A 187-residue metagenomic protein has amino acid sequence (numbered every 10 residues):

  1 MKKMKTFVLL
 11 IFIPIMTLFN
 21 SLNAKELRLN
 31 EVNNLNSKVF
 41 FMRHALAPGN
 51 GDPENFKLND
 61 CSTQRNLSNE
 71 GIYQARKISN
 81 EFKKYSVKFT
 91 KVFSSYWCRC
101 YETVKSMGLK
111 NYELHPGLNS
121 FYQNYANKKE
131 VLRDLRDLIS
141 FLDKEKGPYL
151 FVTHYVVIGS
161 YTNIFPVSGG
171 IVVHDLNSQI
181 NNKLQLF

Functional and structural regions predicted by a protein language model:
M1-F7: Positively charged n-region of N-terminal signal peptides that target proteins for export
L10-T17: Bacterial N-terminal signal peptides
F19-A24: Sec/Tat signal peptide C-region and signal peptidase I cleavage site
K25-G117, F121-N124, G159, I164-F187: Active-site-proximal alpha-helix that buttresses catalytic centers in soluble enzyme cores
S37-F40, G147-T153: Generic beta-sheet signal
Y85-V87, L142-K146: Glycine-rich phosphate-binding loop signature in dinucleotide/nucleotide-binding domains
A126-R133: Short, surface-exposed amphipathic charged segments that create phosphate/polyanion-binding patches used for binding
R133-D143: A short, acidic, amphipathic alpha-helical segment used as a generic capping/interface helix at domain edges
